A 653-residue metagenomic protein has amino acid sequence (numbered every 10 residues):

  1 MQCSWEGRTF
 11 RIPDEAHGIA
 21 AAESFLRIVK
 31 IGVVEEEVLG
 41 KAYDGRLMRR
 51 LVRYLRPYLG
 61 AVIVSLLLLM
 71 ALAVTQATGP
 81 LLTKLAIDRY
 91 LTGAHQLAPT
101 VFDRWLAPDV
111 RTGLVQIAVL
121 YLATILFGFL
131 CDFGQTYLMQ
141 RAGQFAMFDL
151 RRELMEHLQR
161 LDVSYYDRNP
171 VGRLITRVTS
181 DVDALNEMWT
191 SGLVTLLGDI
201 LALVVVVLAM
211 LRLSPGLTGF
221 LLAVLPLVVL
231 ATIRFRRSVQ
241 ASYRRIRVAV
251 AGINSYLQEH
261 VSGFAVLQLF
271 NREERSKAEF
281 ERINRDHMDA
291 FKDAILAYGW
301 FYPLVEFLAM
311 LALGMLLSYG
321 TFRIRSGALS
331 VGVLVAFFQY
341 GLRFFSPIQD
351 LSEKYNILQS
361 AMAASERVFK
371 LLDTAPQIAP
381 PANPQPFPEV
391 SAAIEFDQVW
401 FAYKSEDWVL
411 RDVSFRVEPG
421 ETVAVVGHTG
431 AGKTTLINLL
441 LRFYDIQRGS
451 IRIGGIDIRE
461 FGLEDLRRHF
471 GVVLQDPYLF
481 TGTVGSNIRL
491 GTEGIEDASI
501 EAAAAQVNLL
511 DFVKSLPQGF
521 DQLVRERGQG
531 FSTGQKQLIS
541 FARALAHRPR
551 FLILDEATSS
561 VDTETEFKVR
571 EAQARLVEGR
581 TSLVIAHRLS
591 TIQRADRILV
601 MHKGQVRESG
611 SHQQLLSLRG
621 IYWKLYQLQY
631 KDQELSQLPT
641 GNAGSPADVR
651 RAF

Functional and structural regions predicted by a protein language model:
W5, V62-C131, L211-G216, R325-V331: Transmembrane helix-loop-helix hairpins at lipid-water interfaces of multipass membrane proteins, especially the type-1
E6, G18-A20, D373, P380-P381 (+1 more regions): ABC-type nucleotide-binding domain
E36-D44, L68, T75-L91, V115 (+11 more regions): Juxtamembrane helix-loop junctions of ABC transporter transmembrane domains
D44-L59, L174: A short amphipathic helical element positioned immediately N-terminal to and/or at the very start of a transmembrane
V52, P57-L59, V163-S164, S180-W189 (+10 more regions): An intracellular "coupling" helix at the cytosolic face of ABC transporter transmembrane type-1 domains
A61-A71, S191-R245, L316-L329, S346: Transmembrane helices of ABC transporter permease
L158, F280, V368, F396-Q398: Conserved catalytic Walker-motif region of ABC-type ATPase nucleotide-binding domains
A209-P226, D293-E366, L372: Helix-loop-helix
